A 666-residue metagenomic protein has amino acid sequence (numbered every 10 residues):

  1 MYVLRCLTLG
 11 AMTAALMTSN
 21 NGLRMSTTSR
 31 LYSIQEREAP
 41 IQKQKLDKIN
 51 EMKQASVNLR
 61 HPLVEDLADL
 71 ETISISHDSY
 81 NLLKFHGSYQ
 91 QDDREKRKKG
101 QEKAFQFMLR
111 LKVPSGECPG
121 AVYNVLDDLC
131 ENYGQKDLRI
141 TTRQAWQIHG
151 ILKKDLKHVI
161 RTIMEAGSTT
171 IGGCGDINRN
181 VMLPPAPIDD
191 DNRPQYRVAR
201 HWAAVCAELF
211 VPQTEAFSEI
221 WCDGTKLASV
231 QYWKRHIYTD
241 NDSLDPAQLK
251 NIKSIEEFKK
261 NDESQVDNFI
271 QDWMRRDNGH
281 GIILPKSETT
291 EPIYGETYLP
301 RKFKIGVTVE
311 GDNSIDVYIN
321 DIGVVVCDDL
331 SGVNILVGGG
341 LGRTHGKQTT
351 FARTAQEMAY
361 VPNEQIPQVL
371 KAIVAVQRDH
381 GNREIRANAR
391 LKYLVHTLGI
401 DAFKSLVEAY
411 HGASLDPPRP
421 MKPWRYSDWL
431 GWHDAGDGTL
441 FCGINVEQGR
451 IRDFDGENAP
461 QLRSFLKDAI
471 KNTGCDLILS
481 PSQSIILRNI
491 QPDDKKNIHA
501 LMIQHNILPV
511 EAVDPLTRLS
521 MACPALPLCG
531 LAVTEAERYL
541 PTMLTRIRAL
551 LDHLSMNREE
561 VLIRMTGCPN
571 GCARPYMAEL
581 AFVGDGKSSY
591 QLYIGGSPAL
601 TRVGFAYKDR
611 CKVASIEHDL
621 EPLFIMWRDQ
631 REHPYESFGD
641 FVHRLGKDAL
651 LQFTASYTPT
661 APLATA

Functional and structural regions predicted by a protein language model:
M1-G22: N-terminal chloroplast transit peptides
S26-A666: Peripheral terminal and linker regions in Fe-S/redox and tRNA-modifying enzymes
